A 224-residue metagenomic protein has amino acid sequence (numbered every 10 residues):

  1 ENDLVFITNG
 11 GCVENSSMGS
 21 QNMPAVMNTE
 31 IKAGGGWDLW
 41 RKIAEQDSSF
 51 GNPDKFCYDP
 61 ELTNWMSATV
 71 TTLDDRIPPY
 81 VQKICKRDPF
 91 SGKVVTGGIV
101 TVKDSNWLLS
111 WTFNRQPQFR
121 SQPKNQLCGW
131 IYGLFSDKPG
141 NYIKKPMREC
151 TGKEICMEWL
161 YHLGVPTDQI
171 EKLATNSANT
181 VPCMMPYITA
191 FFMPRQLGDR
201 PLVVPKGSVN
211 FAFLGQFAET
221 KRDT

Functional and structural regions predicted by a protein language model:
N2-D223: C-terminal segments that line or cap access tunnels to active or ligand-binding sites in enzymes and enzyme-associated
